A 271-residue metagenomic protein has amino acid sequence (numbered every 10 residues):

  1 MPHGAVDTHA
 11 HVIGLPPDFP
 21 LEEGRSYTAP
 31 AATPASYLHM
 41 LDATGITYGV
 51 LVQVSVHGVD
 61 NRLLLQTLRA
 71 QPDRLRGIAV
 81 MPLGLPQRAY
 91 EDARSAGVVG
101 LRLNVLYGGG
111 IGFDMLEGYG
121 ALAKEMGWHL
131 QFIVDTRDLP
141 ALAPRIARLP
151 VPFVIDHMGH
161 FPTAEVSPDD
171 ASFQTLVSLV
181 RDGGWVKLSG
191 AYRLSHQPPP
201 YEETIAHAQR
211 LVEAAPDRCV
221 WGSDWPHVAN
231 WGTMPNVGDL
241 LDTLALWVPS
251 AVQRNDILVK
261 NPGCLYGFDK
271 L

Functional and structural regions predicted by a protein language model:
M1-V59, L63: An N-terminally biased module of ancient metal coordination in phosphate/nucleic-acid-related enzymes
M1-V6, P30-Y48, P216-R218, G232-L271: Mid-to-C-terminal alpha-helical segments outside catalytic/metal-binding sites
V6-A10, G49-V52, R76-A79, L101-L103 (+4 more regions): Hydrophobic faces of well-ordered beta-strands that scaffold small-molecule active sites in alpha/beta enzyme cores
H9, L41, L64, L101 (+7 more regions): Conserved, mostly hydrophobic/aromatic
I13-P16, V56-V59, G84-Q87, R137-P140 (+3 more regions): Active-site environment of divalent metal-dependent phosphoester hydrolases
G58-R137, K187-S195: Active-site gating/metal-coordination segments in enzymes
V59-L75, I205-A215, V237-L246: Short, electropositive alpha-helical surface patch
F113-W221, K270: Catalytic pocket-lining loop regions of alpha/beta-barrel enzymes, especially the amidohydrolase/enolase/GH5 lineages
